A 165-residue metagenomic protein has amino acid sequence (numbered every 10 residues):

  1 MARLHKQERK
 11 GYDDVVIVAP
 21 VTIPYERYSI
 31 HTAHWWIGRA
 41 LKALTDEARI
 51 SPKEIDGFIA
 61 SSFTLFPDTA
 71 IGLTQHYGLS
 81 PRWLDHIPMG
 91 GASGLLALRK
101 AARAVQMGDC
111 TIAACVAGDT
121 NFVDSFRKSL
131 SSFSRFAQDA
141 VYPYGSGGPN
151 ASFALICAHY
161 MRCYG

Functional and structural regions predicted by a protein language model:
M1-H86, R103-M107, A114-G165: Conserved "HGTGT" condensation-loop signature of ketosynthase/thiolase-family condensing enzymes that catalyze
D85-S93: Short coil/turn segments at secondary-structure boundaries
L96: Active-site histidine-anchored catalytic micro-motif
